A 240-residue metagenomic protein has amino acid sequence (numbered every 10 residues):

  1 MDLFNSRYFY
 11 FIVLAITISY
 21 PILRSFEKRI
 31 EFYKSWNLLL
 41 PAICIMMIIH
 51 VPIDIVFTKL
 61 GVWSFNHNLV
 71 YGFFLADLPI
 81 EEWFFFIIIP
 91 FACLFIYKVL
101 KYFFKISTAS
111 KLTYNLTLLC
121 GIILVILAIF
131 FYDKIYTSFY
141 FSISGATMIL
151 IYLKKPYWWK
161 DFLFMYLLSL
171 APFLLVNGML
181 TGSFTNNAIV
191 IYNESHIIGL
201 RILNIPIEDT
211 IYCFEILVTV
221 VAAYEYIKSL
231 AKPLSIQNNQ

Functional and structural regions predicted by a protein language model:
M1-A15: Hydrophobic transmembrane alpha-helical segments in integral membrane proteins
M1-L3, L23-K34, F131-Y132: Short, hydrophobic transmembrane alpha-helix segments
D2-F4, D77, I126-T137, K154-Y157: Membrane-interface helix caps and helix-loop-helix hairpins in membrane proteins
D2-N5, V70-F84, H196-T210: Short aromatic-rich membrane-water interface segments that cap or initiate transmembrane helices in multi-pass membrane
V13-Y20, F84-K98, I143-T147, E208-Y224: Hydrophobic cores of alpha-helical transmembrane segments in multi-pass inner/ER membrane proteins, independent
I18, L118-A128, I143-L150: Hydrophobic, membrane-inserted alpha-helices
E27-L38, Y102-L112, Y152-F162: Membrane-interface helix-boundary motifs at transmembrane edges
A42-L60: A generic, lipid-embedded transmembrane alpha helix
